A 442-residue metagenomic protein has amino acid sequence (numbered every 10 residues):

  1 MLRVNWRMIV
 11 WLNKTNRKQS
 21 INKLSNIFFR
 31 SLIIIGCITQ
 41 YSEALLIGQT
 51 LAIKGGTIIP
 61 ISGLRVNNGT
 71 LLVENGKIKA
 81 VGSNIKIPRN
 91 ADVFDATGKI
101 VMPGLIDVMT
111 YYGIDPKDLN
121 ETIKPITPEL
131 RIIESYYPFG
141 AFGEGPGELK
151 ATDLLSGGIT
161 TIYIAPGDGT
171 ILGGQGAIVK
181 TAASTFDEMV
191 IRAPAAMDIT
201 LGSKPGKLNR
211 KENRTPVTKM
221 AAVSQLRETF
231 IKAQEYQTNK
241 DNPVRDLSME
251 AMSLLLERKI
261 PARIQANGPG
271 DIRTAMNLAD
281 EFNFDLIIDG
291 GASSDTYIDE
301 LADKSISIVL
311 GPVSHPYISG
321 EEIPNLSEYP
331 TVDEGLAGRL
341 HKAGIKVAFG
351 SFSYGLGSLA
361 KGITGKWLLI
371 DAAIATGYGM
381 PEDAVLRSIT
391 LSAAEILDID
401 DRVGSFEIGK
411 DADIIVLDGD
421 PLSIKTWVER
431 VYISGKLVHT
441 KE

Functional and structural regions predicted by a protein language model:
M1-I27: N-terminal secretory signal peptides that target proteins for export/translocation
F29-E43: Bacterial N-terminal signal peptides
G56-I59, E395, E407-E442: C-terminal cap of metal-dependent C-N hydrolases
I58, S62-M102: Histidine-rich, glycine-flanked metal-binding segment
K99-I171: Metal-associated gating/positioning segment near the N- to mid-region
K117-D118, I123-R131, Y136, P261 (+4 more regions): His/Asp/Glu-enriched, well-ordered alpha-helical/loop segment that forms or immediately abuts the divalent-metal
L155-L286: Polyanionic/metal-chelating signatures
A279-D285, A302-V309, G344-K346: Glycine-enriched alpha-helix->loop->beta-strand junction motifs that scaffold or abut catalytic
